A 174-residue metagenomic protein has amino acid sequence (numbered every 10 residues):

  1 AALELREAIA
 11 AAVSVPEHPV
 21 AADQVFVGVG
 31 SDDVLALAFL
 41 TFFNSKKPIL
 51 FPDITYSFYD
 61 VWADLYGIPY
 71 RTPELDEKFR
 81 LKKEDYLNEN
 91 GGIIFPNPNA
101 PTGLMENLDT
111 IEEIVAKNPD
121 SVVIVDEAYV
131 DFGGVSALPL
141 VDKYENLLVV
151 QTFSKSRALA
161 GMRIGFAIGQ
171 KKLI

Functional and structural regions predicted by a protein language model:
A1-N118, Y129-Y144, L148: Conserved core of the PLP fold type I
A8, N146-I174: Conserved core segment of the aminotransferase class I/II
V123-A128: Short beta-strand/loop segment that forms part of the nucleotide-sugar
